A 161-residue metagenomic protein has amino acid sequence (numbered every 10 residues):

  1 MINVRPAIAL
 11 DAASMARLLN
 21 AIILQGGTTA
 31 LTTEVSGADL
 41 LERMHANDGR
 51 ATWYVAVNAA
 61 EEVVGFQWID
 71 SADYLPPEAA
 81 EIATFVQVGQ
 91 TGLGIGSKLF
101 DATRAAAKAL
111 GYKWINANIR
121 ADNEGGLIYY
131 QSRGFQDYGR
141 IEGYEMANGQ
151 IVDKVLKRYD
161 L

Functional and structural regions predicted by a protein language model:
N3-M15: A short beta-loop-alpha structural element at the N-terminal edge of CoA-dependent acyl/N-acetyltransferase catalytic
P6-A9, T28, T32-G89, F100-A102 (+2 more regions): Acetyl-CoA-dependent GNAT
S14, E81, G125: Amphipathic alpha-helical recognition patches that constitute DNA-binding helices
M15, L19, L40: Hydrophobic pocket/interface hotspot
T84, N148-L161: Terminal substrate-recognition subdomain of acyl/acetyltransferases
G92-A109, I128-S132: Conserved acetyl-CoA-binding loop-helix of GNAT-fold acetyltransferases
A107-I119: Conserved GNAT acetyl-CoA-binding A-motif
N116-R120, Q131, Q136-D153: Conserved catalytic-core motifs of GNAT/GCN5-like acyltransferases
